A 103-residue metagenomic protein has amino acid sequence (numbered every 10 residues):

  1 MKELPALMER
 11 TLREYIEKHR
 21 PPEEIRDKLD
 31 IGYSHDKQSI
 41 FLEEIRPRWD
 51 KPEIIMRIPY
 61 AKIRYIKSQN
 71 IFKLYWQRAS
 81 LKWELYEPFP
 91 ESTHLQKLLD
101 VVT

Functional and structural regions predicted by a protein language model:
M1-K51: Negatively charged, low-complexity tracts enriched in Asp/Glu with abundant Ser/Thr
M8, P59, H94-L95: Amphipathic alpha-helical interface surfaces
I31-Y33, Y60, W83, P90: Generic preference for hydrophobic/aromatic residues in regular secondary structure cores
F41-W76: Short, conserved beta-strand/beta-arch hydrophobic-aromatic motifs that form part of recognition grooves or interface
Q69-T103: Short, compact, well-ordered microdomains
